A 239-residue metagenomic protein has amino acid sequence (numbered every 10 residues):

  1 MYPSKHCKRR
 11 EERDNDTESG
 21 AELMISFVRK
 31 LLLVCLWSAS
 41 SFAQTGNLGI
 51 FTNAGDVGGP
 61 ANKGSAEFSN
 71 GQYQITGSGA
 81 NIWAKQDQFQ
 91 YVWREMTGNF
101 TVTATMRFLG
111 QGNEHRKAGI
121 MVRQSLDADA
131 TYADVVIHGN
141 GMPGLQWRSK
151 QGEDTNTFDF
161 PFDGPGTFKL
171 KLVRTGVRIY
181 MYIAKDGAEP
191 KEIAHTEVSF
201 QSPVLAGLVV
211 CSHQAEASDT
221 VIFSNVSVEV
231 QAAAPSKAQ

Functional and structural regions predicted by a protein language model:
Y2, H6, D14-D16: Intrinsic-disorder-associated, low-complexity terminal segments enriched in Asp/Asn/His/Tyr and depleted of Lys/Arg
R9-R13, R29: Basic polycationic patches enriched in arginine
E22-L32: Bacterial N-terminal signal peptides that target proteins for export
S38-S40: N-terminal signal peptide c-region/cleavage motif recognized by signal peptidases
Q44-Q239: Extracellular glycan-recognition regions
